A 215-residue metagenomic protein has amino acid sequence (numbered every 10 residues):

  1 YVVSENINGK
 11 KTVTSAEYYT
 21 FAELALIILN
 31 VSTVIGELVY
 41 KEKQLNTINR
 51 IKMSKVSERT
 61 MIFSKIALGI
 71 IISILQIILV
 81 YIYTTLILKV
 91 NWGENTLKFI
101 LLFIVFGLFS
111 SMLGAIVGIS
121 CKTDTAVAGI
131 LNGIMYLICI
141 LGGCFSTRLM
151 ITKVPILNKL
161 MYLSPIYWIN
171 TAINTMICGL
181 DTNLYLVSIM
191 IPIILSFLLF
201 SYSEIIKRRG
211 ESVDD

Functional and structural regions predicted by a protein language model:
Y1-M53, E58-L75, E94-N95, C178-L186 (+1 more regions): Transmembrane helix-boundary elements of multi-pass transport/secretion proteins, especially ABC-type permease modules
L26, N30-V34, L68-T84, F106-S111 (+1 more regions): Hydrophobic alpha-helical transmembrane segments in multi-pass membrane proteins
I35, L88, L157: Conserved short-loop catalytic and cofactor-binding motifs
L45-N49, V80, G114: Interfacial helix-capping/hinge residues at the ends of transmembrane alpha-helices
K52, T84-L86: Short polybasic/polar patches that bind polyanions
Y81, N91-D215: Membrane-spanning alpha-helical segments of multipass transporters and channels
